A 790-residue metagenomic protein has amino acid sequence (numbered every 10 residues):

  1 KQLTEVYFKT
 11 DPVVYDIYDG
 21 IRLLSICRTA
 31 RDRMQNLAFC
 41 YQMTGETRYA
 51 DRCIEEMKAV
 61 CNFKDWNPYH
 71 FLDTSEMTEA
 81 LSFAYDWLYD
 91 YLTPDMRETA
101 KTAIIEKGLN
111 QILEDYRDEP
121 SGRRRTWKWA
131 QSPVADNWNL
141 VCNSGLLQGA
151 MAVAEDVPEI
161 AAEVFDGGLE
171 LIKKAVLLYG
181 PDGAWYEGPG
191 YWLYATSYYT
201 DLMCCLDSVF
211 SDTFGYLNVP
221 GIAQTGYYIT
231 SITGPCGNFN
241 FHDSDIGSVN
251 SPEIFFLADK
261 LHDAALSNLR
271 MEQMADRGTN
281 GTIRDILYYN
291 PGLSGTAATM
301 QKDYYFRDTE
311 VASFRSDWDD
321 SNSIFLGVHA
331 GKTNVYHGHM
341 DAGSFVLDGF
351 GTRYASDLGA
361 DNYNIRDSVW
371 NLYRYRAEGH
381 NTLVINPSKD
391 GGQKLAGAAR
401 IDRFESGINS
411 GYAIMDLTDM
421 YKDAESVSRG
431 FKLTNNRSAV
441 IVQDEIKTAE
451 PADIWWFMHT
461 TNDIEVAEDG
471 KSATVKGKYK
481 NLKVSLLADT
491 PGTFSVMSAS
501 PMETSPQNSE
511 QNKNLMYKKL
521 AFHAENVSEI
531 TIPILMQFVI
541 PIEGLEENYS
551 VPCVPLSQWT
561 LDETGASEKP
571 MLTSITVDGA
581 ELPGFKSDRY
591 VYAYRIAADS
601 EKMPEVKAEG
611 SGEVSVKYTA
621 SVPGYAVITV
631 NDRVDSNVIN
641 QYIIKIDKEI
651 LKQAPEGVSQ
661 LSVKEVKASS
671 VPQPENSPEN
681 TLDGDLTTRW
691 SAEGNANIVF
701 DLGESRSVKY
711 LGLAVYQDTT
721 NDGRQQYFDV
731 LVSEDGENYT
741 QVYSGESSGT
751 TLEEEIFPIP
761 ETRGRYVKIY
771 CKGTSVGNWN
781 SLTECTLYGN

Functional and structural regions predicted by a protein language model:
K1, Y41-I54, Y85-L109, A150-L169 (+5 more regions): Structural helix-adjacent loops and short alpha-helical linkers that scaffold large soluble proteins
D11-A30, N62-S75, R117-V141, G180-Y194 (+4 more regions): Solvent-exposed loop and edge beta-strand segments that line ligand/cofactor-binding and catalytic clefts
V14-I21, S82-G190, D285-Q301: Active-site lining segments of carbohydrate-active enzymes
R31-T47, A59-N67, M77-M96, C142-P158 (+6 more regions): Well-ordered alpha-helical scaffold segments within catalytic/enzyme domains
T126-A130, V153, Y191-Y354, S406 (+5 more regions): Carbohydrate-active enzyme catalytic cores, enriched for enzymes that act on polyanionic acidic polysaccharides
I365-I575, L582-D588: CBM-like, beta-strand-rich accessory domains located in the C-terminal region of large, secreted polysaccharide-active
D562-G657: Beta-rich interaction/scaffold domains
E675, T681-Y743, T750-N790: Aromatic, loop-rich ligand-recognition surfaces of beta-strand-rich domains
